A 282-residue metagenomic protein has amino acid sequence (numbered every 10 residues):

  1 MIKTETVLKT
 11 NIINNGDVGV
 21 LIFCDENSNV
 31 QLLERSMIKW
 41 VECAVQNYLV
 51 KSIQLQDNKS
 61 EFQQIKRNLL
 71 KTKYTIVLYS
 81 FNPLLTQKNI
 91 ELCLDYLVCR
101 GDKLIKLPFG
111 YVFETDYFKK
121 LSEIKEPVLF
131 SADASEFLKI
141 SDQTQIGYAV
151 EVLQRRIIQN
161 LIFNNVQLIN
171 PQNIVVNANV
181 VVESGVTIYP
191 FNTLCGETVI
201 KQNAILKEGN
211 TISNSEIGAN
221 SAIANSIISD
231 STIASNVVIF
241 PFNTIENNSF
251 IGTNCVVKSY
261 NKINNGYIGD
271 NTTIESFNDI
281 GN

Functional and structural regions predicted by a protein language model:
M1-N173, N177-V180, G185: Terminal amphipathic alpha-helical/low-complexity segments used for targeting or macromolecular assembly
Q167-N282: Structural signal for interior beta-strand "rungs" in well-ordered beta-sheet cores of soluble enzyme domains
